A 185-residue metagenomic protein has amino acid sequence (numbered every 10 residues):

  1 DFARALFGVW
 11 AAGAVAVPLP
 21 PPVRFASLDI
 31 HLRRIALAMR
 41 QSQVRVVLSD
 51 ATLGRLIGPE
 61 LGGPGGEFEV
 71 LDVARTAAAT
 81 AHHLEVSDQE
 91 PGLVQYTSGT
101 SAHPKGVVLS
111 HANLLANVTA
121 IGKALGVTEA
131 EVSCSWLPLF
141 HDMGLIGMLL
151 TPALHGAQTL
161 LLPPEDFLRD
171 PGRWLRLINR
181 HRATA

Functional and structural regions predicted by a protein language model:
D1-F7: Cytochrome P450 catalytic-core helices
A5, S110, L145: Motif I (Walker A/P-loop) of helicase-class P-loop NTPases
L6, V107, L149: Short glycine/serine-rich donor-binding loops of glycosyltransferases
A11-A78, N179-R182: Structural core segment of the AMP-binding/adenylate-forming
G13, T100, G156: Conserved G/P- and acidic residue-centered "switch" motifs that form tight phosphate/ATP-binding loops in soluble
P22-L28, L137, P163-E165: Short, flexible loop segments at the rims of nucleotide/cofactor-binding pockets, characterized by
V70, A78-H103, V108, N113-N117 (+1 more regions): Conserved pre-ATP/AMP-binding loop-to-beta segment of ANL
L115-V132, L139-T184: Conserved AMP-binding/adenylation subdomain of ANL enzymes
